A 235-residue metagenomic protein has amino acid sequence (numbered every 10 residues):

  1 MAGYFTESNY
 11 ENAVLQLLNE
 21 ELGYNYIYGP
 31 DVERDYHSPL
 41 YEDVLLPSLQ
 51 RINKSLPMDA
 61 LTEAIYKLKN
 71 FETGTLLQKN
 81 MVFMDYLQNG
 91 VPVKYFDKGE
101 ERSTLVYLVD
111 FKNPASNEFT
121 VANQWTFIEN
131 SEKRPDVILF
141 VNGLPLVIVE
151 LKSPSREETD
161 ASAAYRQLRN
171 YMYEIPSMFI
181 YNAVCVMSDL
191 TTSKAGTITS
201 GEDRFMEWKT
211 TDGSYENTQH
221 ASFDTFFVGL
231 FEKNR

Functional and structural regions predicted by a protein language model:
A2-R235: ATP-dependent helicase/translocase motor core
